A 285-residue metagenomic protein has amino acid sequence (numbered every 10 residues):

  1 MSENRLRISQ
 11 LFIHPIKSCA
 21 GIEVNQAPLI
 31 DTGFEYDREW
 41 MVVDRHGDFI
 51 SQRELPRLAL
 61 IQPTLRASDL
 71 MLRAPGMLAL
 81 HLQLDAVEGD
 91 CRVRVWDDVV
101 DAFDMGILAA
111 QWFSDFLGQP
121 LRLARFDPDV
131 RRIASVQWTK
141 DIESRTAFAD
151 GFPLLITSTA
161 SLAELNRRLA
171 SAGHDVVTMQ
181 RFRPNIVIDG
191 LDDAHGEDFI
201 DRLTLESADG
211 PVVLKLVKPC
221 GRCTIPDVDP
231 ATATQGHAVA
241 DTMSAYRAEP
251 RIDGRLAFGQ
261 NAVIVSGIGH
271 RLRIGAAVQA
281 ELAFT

Functional and structural regions predicted by a protein language model:
M1-T285: Metal-cofactor-dependent catalytic cores
